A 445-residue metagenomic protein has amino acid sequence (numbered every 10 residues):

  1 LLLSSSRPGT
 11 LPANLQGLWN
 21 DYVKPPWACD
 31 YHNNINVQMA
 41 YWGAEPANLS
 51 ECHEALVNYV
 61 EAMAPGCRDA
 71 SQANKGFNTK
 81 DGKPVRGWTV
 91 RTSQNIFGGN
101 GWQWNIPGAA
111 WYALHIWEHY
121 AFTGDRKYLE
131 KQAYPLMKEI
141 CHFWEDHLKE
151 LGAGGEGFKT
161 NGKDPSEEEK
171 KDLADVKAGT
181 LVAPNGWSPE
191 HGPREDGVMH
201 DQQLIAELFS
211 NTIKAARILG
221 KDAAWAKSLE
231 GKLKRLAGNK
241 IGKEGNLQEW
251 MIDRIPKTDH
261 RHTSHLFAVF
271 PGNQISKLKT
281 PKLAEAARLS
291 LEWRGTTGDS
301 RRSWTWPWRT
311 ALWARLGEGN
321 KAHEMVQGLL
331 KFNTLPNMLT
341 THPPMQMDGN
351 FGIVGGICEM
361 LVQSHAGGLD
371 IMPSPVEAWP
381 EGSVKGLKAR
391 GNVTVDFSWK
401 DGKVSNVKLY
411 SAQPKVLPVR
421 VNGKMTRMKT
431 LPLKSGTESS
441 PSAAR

Functional and structural regions predicted by a protein language model:
L1-Q16, D30, E54, K221: Gly/Pro-rich turn-and-neighbor structural signature
L1-S5, A109-W117, P135, E139-W144 (+1 more regions): Extended, hydrophobic/aromatic-rich amphipathic alpha-helical segments that build helical scaffolds
S6-N20, V60, A73-F77, G186-W187: Short, solvent-exposed turn/loop segments enriched in Gly/Ser/Thr/Pro and often Arg
G9-V37, Y41-A44: Long, K/E/R/D-enriched contiguous segments that form extended
N33-A73, F77-K83, T89-R126, K131 (+3 more regions): Active-site core of glycosidic bond-cleaving carbohydrate-active enzymes
E139, F143-A215: Acidic/histidine-rich catalytic neighborhood
I371-A412: Surface beta-strand/loop "capping" patches
D401-R445: C-terminal beta-sandwich/jelly-roll accessory domains of carbohydrate-active enzymes
